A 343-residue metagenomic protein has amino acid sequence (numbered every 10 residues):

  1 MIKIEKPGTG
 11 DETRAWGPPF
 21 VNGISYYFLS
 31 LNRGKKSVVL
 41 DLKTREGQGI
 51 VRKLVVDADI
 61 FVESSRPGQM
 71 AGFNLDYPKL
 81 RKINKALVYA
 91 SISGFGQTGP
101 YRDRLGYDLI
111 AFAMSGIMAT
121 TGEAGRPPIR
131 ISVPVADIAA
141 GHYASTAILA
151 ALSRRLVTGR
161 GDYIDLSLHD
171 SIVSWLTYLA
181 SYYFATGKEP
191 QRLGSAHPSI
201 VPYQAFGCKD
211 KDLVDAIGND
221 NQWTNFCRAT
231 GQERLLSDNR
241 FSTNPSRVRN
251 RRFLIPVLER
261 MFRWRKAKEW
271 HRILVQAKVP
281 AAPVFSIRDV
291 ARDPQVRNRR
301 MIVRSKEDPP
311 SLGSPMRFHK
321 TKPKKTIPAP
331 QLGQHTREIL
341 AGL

Functional and structural regions predicted by a protein language model:
M1-V157, Q331, H335-L343: N-terminal helix-loop segment corresponding to the beta1-alpha1 unit of nucleotide/adenylate-binding folds
G8, F95-G96, L168-V173, D210 (+2 more regions): Glycine-rich beta-alpha junction loops
Q97, G125-P134, L156-I172, Q191-P198 (+1 more regions): Conserved Rossmann-fold dehydrogenase catalytic segment
G141-G161, S174-A185, C227-E233: Oxidoreductase and adenylate-handling cofactor-binding alpha/beta cores
K188-Y203, S314: Active-site Gly/Thr loop motif
V201-A277, A281: Aromatic-enriched alpha-helical interface/lid elements that frame and gate functional surfaces
S242, S305-L343: Flexible, small-/acidic-enriched active-site or ligand-binding loops
V275-V296: Conserved PLP cofactor-binding pocket of PLP-dependent enzymes
